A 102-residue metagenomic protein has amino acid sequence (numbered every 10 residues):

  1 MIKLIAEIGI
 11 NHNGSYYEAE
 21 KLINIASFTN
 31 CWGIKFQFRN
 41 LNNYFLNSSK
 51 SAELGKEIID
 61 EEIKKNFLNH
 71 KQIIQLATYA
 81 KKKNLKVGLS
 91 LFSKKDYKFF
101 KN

Functional and structural regions predicted by a protein language model:
M1-I5, Y79-G88, N102: Short beta-strand/loop segments at the ligand-binding rim of alpha/beta enzyme cores
M1-N13, N47-S49, E53-K56: N-terminal small/glycine-rich loop or linker at the start of catalytic domains across soluble metabolic enzymes
L4-I8, W32-F36, V87-L89: Hydrophobic faces of well-ordered beta-strands that scaffold small-molecule active sites in alpha/beta enzyme cores
E7, A26, F100: Conserved, mostly hydrophobic/aromatic
G9-N11, Q37-L41, F92-K94: Active-site beta-loop-alpha junctions enriched in small/polar residues
H12-I25, K71: Glycine-rich anion/phosphate-binding loops
W32-L68: Glycine-rich, proline-tolerant flexible connector loops at the mouths of alpha/beta enzymes
E62-N69, L85-S93: Catalytic beta/alpha-barrel core
